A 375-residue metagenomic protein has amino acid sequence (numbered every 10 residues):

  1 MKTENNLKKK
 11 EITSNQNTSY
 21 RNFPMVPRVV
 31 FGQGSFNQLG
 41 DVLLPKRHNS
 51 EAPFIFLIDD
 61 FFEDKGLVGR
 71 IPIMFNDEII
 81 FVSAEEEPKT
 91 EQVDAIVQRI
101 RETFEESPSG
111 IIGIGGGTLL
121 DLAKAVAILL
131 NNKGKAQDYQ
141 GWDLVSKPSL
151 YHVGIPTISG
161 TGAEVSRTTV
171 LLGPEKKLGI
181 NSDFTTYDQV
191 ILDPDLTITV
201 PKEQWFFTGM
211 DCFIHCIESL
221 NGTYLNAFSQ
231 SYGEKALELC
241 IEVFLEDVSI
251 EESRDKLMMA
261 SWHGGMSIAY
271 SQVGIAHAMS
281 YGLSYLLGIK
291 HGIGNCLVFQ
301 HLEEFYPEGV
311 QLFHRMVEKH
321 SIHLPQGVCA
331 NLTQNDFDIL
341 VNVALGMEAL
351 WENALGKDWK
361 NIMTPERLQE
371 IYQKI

Functional and structural regions predicted by a protein language model:
K2-E11, Q16, P24, F313-I375: C-terminal charged capping/lid subdomain of soluble metabolic enzymes
K2-G110: ATP/NTP phosphate-donor binding region
E91-D195: Glycine/threonine-rich beta-strand-loop-alpha-helix active-site module that forms ligand/phosphate-binding
G160, M266-K290, N295: Glycine-rich phosphate/pyrophosphate-binding beta-alpha loops
T168-Y270: Carboxylate- and glycine-rich phosphate/diphosphate-binding segment that chelates Mg2+/Mn2+
F213-I217, L257-G265, M279, F299 (+2 more regions): Short alpha-helical scaffolding segments that buttress acidic/His motifs in well-ordered protein cores
Y281-H320: Catalytic phosphate/nucleotide-handling subdomain of diverse soluble enzymes
